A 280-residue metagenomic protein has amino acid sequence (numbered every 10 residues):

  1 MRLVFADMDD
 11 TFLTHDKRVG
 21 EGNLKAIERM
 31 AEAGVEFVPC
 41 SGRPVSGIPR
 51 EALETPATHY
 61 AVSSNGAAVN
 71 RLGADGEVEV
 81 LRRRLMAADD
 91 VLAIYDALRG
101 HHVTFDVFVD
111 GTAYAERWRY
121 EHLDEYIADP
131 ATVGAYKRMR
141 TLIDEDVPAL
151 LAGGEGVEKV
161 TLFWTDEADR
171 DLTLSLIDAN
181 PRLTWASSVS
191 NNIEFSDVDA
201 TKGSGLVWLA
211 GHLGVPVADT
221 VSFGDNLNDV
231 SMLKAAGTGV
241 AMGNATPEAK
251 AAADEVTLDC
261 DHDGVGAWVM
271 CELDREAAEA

Functional and structural regions predicted by a protein language model:
M1-D16: Asp-based phosphoryl-transfer active-site loop
M1-L3, V19-G20, I193-A280: Mg2+-dependent phosphoryl-transfer enzymes with acidic/Ser/Thr/Gly-rich catalytic loops
M8, G66, G224-N226: Active-site metal-binding loops of divalent metal-dependent hydrolases
K17-A33, R84-L92, D144-V147, D199-G211 (+1 more regions): Short, acidic loop-to-helix structural element flanking the phosphoryl-transfer center in phosphate-processing enzymes
E21-A128: Active-site phosphate-binding/coordination module
E32-V38, A57-H59, K159, A218-T220 (+1 more regions): Short active-site oxyanion
T55-A57, S64-N65, A179-P181, A235-A236 (+1 more regions): Short, structured coil segments at secondary-structure junctions
H101-T104, F108-F223: Conserved acidic, metal-coordinating active-site core of Asp-based, Mg2+-dependent phosphoryl-transfer enzymes
